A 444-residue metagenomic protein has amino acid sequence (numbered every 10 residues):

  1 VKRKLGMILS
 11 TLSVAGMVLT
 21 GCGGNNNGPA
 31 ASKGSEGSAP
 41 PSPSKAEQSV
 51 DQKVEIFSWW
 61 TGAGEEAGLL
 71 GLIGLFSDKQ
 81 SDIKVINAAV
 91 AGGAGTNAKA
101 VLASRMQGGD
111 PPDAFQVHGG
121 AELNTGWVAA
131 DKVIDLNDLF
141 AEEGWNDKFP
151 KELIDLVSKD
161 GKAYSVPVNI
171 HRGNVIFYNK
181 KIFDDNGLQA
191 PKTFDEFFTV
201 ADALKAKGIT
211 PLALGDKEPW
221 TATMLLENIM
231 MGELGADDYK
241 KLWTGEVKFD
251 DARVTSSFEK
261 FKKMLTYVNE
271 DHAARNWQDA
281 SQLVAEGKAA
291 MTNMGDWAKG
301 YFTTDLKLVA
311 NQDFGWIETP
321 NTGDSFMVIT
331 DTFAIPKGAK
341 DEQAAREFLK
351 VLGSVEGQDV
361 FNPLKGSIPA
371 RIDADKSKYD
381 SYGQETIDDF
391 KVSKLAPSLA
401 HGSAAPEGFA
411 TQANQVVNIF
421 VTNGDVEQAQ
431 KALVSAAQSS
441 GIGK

Functional and structural regions predicted by a protein language model:
V1-E55, D78, S435-K444: Short, low-complexity disordered leader/linker segments with a strong preference for bacterial N-terminal type II
W59, I73, E259-D341: Extracytoplasmic/periplasmic substrate-binding proteins
L75-L156, D185-K192, A290-M291: Extracytoplasmic "Venus flytrap"/periplasmic binding protein-like
D113, E143-K180, P211-A213, G315 (+2 more regions): A structural signal for short loop-to-beta-strand junctions that line the ligand-binding cleft of periplasmic/secreted
T125-A129, L153-A190, F198, K217-L242 (+2 more regions): Periplasmic solute-binding protein
D135-F149, Q189, D216, E233-S256 (+3 more regions): Short, solvent-exposed loop/beta-turn-alpha elements that line the ligand-binding surface or hinge of extracytoplasmic
A201-L204, W243-A273: Glycine-centered hinge/linker elements that transmit conformational signals in sensory and ligand-binding systems
M327, K365-A370, Q384-G441: C-terminal capping/gating helix-and-loop segments adjacent to ligand/active sites or protein-protein/ligand interfaces
